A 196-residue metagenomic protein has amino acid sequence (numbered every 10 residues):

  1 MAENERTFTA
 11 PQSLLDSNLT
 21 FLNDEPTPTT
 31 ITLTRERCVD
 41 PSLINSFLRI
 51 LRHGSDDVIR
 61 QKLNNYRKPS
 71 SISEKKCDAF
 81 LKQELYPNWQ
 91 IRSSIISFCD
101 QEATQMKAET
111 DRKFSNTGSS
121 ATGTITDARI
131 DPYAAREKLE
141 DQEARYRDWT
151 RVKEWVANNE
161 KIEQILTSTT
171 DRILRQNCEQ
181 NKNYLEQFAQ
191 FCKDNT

Functional and structural regions predicted by a protein language model:
A2-D131, E140, Y184, A189-T196: Non-coiled-coil alpha-helical tracts in long, low-complexity regions of eukaryotic assembly proteins
G123-T196: Charged, alpha-helical coiled-coil and adjacent rod-like segments in eukaryotic scaffold subunits that mediate
